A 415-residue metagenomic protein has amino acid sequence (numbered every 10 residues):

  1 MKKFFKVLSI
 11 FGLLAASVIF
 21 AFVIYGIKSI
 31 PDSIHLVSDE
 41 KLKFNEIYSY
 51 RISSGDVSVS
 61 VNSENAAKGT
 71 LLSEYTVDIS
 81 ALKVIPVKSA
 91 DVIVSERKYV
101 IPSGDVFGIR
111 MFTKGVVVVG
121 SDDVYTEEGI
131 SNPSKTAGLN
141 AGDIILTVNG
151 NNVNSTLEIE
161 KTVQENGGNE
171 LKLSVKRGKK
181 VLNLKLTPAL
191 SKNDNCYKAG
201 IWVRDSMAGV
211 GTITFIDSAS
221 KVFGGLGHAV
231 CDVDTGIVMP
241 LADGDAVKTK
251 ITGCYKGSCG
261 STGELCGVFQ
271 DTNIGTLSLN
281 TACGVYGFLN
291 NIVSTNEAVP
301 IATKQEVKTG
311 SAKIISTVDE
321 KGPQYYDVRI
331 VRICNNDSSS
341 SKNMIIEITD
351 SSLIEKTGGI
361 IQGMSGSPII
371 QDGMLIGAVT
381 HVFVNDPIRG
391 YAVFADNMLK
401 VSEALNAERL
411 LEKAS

Functional and structural regions predicted by a protein language model:
M1-K2, G55-I101, L279-D327: Interdomain regulatory linker/hinge segments that flank or connect interaction modules in polarity/junction/synaptic
M1-R51, G55-D56, I213, G236 (+2 more regions): Gram-positive cell-envelope targeting signals
I79-A81, V87-S95, F107, N140 (+2 more regions): PDZ-domain C-terminal substructure recognizer with occasional recognition of PDZ-binding tails
R97-N132, K176, N183-A189, C196: Signal peptide-directed extracytoplasmic domains
I130-I144, G167, G359-G363: A short glycine-leucine-enriched loop at secondary-structure breakpoints that most characteristically corresponds
S134-T156, I369-D372, I376-H381: Conserved PDZ fold ligand-binding element
T147-K180, D386-I388, A392-D396: PDZ domains, with a preference for the canonical peptide-binding region formed by the helix
A189-G358, Q362, Q371-D372, T380 (+2 more regions): Serine endopeptidase catalytic core focused on the charge-relay Asp
